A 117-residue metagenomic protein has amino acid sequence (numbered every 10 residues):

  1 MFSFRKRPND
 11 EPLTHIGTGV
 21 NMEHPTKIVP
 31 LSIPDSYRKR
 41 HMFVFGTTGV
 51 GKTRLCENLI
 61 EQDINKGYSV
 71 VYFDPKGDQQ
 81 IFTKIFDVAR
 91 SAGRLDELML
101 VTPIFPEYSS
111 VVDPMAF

Functional and structural regions predicted by a protein language model:
M1-S3: Low-complexity, highly charged intrinsically disordered N-terminal segments that act as targeting/localization
R5-L31: N-terminal pre-Walker A segment at the start of P-loop NTPase domains
K27-F117: Switch/coupling segment of Walker-type NTPase motor domains
